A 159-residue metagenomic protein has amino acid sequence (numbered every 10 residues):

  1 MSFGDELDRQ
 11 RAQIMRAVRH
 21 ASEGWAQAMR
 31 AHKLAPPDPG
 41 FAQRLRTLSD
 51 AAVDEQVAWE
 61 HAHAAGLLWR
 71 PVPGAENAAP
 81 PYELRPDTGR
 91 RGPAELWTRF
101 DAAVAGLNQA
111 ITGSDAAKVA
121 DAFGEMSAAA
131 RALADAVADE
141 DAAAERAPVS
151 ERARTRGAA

Functional and structural regions predicted by a protein language model:
F3-E6, Q13-D135, E145-R154: Long, low-complexity or tandemly repetitive, helically biased scaffold regions used for multimeric assembly/adhesion
G157-A159: Extended alpha-helical interaction scaffolds
